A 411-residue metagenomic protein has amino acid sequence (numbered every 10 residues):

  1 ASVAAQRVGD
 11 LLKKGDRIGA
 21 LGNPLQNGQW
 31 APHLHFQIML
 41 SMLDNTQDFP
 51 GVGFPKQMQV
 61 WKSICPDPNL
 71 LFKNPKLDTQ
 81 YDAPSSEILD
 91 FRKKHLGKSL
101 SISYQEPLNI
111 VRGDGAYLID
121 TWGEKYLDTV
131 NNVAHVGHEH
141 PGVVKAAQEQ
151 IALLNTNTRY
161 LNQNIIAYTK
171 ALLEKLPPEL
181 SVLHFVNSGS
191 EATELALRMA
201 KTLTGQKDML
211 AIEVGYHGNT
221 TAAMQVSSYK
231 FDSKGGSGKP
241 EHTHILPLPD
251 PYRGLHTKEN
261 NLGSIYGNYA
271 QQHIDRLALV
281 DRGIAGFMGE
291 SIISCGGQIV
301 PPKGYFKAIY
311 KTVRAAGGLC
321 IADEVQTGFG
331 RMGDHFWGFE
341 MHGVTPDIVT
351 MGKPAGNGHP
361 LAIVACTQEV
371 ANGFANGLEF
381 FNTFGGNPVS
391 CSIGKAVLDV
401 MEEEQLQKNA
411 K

Functional and structural regions predicted by a protein language model:
A1-G15: Short histidine-centered loop motifs in beta-beta connectors
S2-A5, L25, Y252: A generic structural motif
Q6, D44-D48, H256, G297: Short acidic, gly/pro-rich beta-turn/loop elements at beta-sheet edges and active-site/ligand-binding grooves
D10-K13, N23-Q26, P32-K76: Acidic, glycine-rich catalytic/binding loops that coordinate metals and/or anionic ligands
L12-G19, V325: Generic structural signal for buried aliphatic residues
G19-A20, Q37, A270-D275: Short, well-ordered amphipathic alpha-helices
L21-G22, H184: A short glycine-rich, hydrophobically flanked beta-strand micro-motif that places a catalytic Asp/Glu for divalent metal
L77-K411: Conserved N-terminal phosphate-binding loop of PLP-dependent enzymes in the Aspartate aminotransferase
